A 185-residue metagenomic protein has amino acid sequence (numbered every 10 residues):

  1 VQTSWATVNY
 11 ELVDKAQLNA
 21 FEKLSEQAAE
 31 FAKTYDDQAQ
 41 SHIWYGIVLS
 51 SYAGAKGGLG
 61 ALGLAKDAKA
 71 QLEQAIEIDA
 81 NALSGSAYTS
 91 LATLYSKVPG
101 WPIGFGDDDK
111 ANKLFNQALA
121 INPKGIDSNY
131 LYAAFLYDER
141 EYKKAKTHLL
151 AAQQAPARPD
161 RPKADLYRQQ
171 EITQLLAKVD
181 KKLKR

Functional and structural regions predicted by a protein language model:
W5-T7, Y45, Y52, L91 (+4 more regions): Structural register within alpha-helical repeat arrays
D14-A29, A61-K69, G104-N112, H148-L150: Helix-turn-helix repeat elements of alpha-solenoid scaffolds
E26, E30-K33, E73-E77, K113-A120 (+1 more regions): Conserved structural position within tetratricopeptide repeats
D36-D37, A80-A82, P123: Short coil turns that delineate tetratricopeptide repeat
S41, S84-A87, S128, P162: TPR alpha-solenoid repeat register
D138-E139, T147-L150, Q154-R185: Terminal, low-structured helical/coil segments at or just beyond the last alpha-helical repeat
